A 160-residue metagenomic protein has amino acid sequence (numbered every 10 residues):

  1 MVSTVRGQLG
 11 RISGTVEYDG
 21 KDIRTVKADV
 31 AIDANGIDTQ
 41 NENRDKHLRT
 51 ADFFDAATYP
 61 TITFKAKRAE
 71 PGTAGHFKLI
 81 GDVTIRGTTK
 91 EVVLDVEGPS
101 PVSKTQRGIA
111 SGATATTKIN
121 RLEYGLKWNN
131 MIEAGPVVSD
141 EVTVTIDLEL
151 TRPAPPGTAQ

Functional and structural regions predicted by a protein language model:
M1-Q160: Low-complexity, acidic/polar, glycine-enriched regions of mature
